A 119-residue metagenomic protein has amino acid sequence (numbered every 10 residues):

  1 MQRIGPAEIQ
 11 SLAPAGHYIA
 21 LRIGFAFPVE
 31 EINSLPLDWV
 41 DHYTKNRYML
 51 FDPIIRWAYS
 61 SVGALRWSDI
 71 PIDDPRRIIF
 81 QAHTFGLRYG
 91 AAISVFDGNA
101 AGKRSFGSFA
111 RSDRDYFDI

Functional and structural regions predicted by a protein language model:
M1-I4, L12, G102-I119: Juxtadomain coupling helices with adjacent low-complexity linkers
P6-F85: Structured interaction and signal-relay segments at domain junctions
A20, S68, S94, S108-A110: Residues in well-ordered beta-strands of folded domains
G24-A26, G98, S112: Generic structural motif
I72, Y89, F117-I119: Short, amphipathic alpha-helical segments
Y89-F96: Short hydrophobic beta-strand micro-motif common in sensory/regulatory domains
F96-G102: Flexible loop/coil segments at beta-strand boundaries within sensory signal-transduction domains
